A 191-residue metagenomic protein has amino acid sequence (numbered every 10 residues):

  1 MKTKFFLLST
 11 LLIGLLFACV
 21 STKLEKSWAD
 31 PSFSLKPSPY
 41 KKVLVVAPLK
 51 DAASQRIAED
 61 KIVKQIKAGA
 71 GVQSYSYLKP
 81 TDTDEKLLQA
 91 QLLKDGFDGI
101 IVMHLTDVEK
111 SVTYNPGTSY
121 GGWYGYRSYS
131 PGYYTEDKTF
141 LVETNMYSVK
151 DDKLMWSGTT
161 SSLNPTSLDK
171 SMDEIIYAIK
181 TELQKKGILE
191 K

Functional and structural regions predicted by a protein language model:
M1-L7: Bacterial N-terminal signal peptides that target proteins for export
T3, K26-P31, A53-A68, E190-K191: Short low-complexity stretches enriched in small and charged residues
L11, L35, L92-D95: Structural motif
L15-A18: C-terminal motif of bacterial Sec signal peptides marking the signal peptidase cleavage site
V20-Y40, K50, P131-K191: C-terminal/domain-edge helix-coil "capping" segments
K41-K110: N-terminal segment of the mature soluble domain
I62, S119, S171-I175: Short, charged/polar low-complexity linear motifs in solvent-exposed/disordered segments
E85-K150: Surface-exposed short loop/turn segments
